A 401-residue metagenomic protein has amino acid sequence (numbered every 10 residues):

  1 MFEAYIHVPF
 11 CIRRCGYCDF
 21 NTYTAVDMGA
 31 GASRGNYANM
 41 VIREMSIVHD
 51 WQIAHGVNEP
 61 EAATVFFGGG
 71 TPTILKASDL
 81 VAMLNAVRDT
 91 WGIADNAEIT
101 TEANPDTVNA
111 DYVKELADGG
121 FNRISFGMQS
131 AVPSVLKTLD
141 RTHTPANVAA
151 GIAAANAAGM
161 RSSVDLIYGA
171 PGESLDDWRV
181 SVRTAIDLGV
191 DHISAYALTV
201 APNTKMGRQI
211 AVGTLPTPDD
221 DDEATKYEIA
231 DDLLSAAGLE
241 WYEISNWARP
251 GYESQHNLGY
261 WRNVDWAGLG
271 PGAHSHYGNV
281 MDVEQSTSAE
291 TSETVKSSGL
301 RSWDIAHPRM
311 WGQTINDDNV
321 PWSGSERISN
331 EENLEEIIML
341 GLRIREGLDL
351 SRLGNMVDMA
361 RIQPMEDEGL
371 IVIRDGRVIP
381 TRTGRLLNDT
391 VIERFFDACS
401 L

Functional and structural regions predicted by a protein language model:
M1, T22-Q52, P60-M356: C-terminal scaffold of the Radical SAM
M1-Y5, H55-E59, L401: N-terminal [4Fe-4S]-dependent radical SAM core
I6-V8, M128: Alpha/beta-hydrolase
P9-T22: Local cysteine-cluster metal-coordination motifs and their immediate loop/turn environment, predominantly Fe-S cluster
G354-D367: Short amphipathic alpha-helical interaction segments
D367-G376: A short, conserved structural fragment
R377-T381: Minor-groove-contacting beta-hairpin "wing" of winged helix-turn-helix DNA-binding domains
T383-L401: Short, amphipathic alpha-helical interaction segments positioned at domain boundaries
